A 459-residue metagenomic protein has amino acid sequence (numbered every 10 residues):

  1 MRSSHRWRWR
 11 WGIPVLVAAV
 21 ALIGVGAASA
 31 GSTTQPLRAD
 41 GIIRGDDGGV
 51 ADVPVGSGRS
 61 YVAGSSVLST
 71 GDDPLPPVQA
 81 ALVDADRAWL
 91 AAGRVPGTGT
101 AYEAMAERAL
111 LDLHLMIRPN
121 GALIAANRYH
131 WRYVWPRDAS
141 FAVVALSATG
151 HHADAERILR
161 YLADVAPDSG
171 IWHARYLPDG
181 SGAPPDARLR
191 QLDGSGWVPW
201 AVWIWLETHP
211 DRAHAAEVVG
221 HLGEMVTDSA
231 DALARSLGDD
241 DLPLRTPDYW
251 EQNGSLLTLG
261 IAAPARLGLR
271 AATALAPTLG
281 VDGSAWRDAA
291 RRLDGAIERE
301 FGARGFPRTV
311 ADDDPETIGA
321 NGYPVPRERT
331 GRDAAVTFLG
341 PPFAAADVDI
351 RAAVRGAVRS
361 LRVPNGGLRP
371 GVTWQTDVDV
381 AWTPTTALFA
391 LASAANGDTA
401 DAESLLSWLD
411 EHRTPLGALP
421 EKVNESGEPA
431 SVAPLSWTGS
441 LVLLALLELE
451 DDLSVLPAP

Functional and structural regions predicted by a protein language model:
R2-A19, G26-S29: N-terminal Sec-pathway targeting helices
G24-V134, E156-R157, Y161, G417: Low-complexity, Ser/Thr/Pro/Gly-enriched N-terminal "stalk/linker" regions
A28-T33, A142, A187-W205, I318-D347 (+1 more regions): C-terminal capping/lid segments that line or modulate ligand- or cofactor-binding pockets
I42-D46, V50, A106-G121, H151-H173 (+5 more regions): Long, well-ordered core segments of solenoidal/helical folds
P54-T70, N120, I124-R132, A174-W197 (+5 more regions): The feature captures the catalytic groove of carbohydrate-active enzymes
R132-L237, A262, A433-E450: Aromatic-rich carbohydrate-recognition surfaces in CAZymes
L189, L256-L267, A276-P384: Extended ligand-binding clefts on enzyme/binding-domain cores
